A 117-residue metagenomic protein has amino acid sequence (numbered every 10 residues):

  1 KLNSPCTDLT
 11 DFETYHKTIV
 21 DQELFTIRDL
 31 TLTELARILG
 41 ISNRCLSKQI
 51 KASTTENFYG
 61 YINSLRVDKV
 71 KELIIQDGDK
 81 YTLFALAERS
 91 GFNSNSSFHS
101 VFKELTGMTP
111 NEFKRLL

Functional and structural regions predicted by a protein language model:
K1-E88, V101-E104, N111-L116: Membrane-proximal linker segments that couple transmembrane helices to downstream signaling/catalytic modules
N43, S94-S96: The DNA-contacting recognition helix of HTH DNA-binding domains and analogous helical DNA-recognition elements
S97, T106: Ser/Thr-centric signal marking residues that sit in or immediately flank functional binding/regulatory motifs
